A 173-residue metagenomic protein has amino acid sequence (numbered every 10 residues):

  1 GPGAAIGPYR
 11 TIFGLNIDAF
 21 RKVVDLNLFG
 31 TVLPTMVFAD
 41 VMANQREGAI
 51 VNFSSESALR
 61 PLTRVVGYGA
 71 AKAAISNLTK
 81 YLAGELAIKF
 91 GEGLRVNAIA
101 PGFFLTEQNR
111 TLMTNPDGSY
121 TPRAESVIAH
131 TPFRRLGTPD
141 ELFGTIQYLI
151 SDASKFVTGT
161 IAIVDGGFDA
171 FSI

Functional and structural regions predicted by a protein language model:
G7-I12, N16-R21, V127: Substrate-binding pocket helix/loop in short-chain dehydrogenase/reductase
Y9, R60, Q147, T158-I173: Short C-terminal tail/terminal secondary-structure segment of NAD(P)H-dependent dehydrogenase/reductase domains
T35, A71, T79: Active-site helix of classical SDR
S55: Residue(s) in the substrate-gating loop at a strand-loop-helix junction that position the organic substrate next
P61-G69: Active-site loop-to-helix junction immediately N-terminal to the catalytic Tyr of the SDR YXXXK motif in Rossmann-fold
F90, A98, F103-H130, F171-I173: A glycine/serine/threonine-rich, flexible loop-to-helix segment that serves as the NAD(P) cofactor-binding "lid"
F90, R95, V157-G159: Short, small/polar-rich loop/turn modules that mediate ligand/substrate recognition or access, typified
